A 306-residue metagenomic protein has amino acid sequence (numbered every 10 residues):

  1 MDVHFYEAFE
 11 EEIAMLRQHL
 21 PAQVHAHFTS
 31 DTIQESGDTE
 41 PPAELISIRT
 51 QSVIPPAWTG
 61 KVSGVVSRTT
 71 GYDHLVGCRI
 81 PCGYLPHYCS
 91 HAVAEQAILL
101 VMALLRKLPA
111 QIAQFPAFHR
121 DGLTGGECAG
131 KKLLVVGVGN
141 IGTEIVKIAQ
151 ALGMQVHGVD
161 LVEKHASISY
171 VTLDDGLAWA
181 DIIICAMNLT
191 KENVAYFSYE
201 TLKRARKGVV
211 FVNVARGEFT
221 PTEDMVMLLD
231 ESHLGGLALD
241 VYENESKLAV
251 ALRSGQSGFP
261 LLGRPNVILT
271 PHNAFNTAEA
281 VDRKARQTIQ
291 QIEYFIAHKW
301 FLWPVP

Functional and structural regions predicted by a protein language model:
M1-A43: N-terminal glycine-/charge-rich "phosphate-binding" loop or analogous flexible N-terminal tail
T29-P42, P56, H165-W179: Short acidic low-complexity segments
P41-I112, G126, F211: Phosphate/diphosphate ligand-binding glycine-rich loop within oxidoreductases
P41-P42, K61, A178-W179, R204-K207 (+1 more regions): Alpha-helix C-terminal capping/helix-to-coil transition sites in glycosyltransferase folds
T50-Q51, T70, M187-L189, A215-R216 (+1 more regions): Short glycine-/small-residue-rich Rossmann-like dinucleotide-binding loops
T59-V65, L75-C82, C185, L189-E231: Beta-strand-loop-alpha-helix segment that lines the small-molecule cofactor/substrate pocket of alpha/beta enzymes
L123-K207: Rossmann-like dinucleotide/phosphate-binding beta-alpha-beta segment
G208, R216-P306: Rossmann-like dinucleotide-binding domain for NAD(H)/NADP(H)
